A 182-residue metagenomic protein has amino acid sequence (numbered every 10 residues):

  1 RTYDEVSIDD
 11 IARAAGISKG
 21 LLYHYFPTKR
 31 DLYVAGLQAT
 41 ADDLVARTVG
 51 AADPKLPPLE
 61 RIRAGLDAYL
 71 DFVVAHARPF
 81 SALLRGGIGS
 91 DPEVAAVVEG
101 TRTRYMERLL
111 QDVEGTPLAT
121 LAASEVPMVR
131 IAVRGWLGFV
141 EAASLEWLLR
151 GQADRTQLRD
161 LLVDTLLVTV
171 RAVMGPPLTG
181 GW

Functional and structural regions predicted by a protein language model:
R1-D31, A35: Helix-turn-helix
E5-I8, A15, K29, T120-V129 (+1 more regions): Short glycine/proline-centered loop/turn elements that form peptide/ligand docking sites
I8, R30, V34, Q38 (+7 more regions): Short, structured helix-loop boundary elements
A35, V49-A75, A119-E125, A132 (+2 more regions): Hydrophobic alpha-helical connector segments
G36-A64, F80-S81, Y105-P117: Amphipathic alpha-helical linker/stalk segments
D42-V45, P92-A119, P127-A142, Q157-R171: Amphipathic alpha-helical packing segments from all-alpha helical-bundle domains
V74-A96, L110-V113, A142-L149: Amphipathic alpha-helical segments used for helix-helix packing
S81-L84, A122, T156, L178-T179: Short, hydrophobic secondary-structure boundary micro-motifs
